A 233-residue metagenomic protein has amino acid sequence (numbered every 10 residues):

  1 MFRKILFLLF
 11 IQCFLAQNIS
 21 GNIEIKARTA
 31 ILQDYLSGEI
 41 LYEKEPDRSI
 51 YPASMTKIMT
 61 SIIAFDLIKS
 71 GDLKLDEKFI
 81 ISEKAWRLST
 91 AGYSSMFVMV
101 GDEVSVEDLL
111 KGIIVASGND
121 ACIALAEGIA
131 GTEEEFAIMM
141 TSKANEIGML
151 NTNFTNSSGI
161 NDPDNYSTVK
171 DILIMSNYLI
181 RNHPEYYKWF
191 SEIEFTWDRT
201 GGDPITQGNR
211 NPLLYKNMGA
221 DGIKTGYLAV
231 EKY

Functional and structural regions predicted by a protein language model:
K4-C13: Sec-dependent N-terminal signal peptides
F7, G21-I23, Y227-A229: Sterically constrained small-residue positions within well-ordered secondary structures of folded domains
F7, I25, G92, R210-L213 (+1 more regions): Hydrophobic alpha-helical context, especially transmembrane and signal-peptide helices
C13-L15, E43, L228: Compositionally biased, intrinsically disordered low-complexity regions enriched in proline and serine
Q17-L173, N177-R181: Active-site-adjacent loops and short helices of periplasmic peptidoglycan-processing enzymes
M149-L150, N161-Y166, K170-Y233: Domain-terminus/edge residues, biased toward the C-terminal soluble/receptor-binding domains of extracytoplasmic
